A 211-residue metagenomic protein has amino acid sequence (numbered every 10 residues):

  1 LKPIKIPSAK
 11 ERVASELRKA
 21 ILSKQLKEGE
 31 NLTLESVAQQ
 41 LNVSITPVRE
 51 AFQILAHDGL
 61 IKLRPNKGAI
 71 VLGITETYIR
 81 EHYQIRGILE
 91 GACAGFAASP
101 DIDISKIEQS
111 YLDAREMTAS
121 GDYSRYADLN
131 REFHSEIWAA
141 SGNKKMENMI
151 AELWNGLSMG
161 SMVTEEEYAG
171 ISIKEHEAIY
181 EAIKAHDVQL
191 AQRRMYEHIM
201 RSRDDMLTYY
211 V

Functional and structural regions predicted by a protein language model:
L1-S99, L207-V211: Short linear motifs at protein or domain termini
S8, I104-S105, E167-G170: Short helix-capping and inter-helix turn/linker motifs at the boundaries of alpha-helical repeat units
L22, R49, A56, W138 (+2 more regions): Short, surface-exposed helix/turn micro-motifs that flank interaction/cofactor sites
H57-K62, E152-N155, E167-G170: Mobile beta-alpha loop/short-helix "lid" or hinge segments that flank ligand
K62-R64, N130, I171-I173: Short, flexible turn/loop "capping" segments at secondary-structure junctions
H82, S99-M162, K174-A182, L190-M200: Conserved amphipathic alpha-helical segments that form helical-bundle/coiled-coil interaction surfaces
L157-E165, R203-Y210: Short amphipathic alpha-helical interaction/hinge segments
